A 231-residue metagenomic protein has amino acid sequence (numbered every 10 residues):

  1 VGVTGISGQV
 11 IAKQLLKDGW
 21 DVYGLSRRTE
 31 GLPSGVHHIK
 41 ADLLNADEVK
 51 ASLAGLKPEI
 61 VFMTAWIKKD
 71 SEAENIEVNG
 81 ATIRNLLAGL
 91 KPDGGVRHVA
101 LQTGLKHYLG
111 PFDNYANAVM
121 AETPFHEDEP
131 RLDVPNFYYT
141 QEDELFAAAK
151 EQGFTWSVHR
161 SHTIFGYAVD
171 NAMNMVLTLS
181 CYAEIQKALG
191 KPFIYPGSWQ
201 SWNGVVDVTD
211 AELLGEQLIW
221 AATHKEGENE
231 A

Functional and structural regions predicted by a protein language model:
V1, L25, T64, V99-G104 (+1 more regions): SDR active-site strand-loop-helix element
V1-W20: N-terminal Rossmann NAD(P)H-binding glycine-rich loop of SDR-like oxidoreductase domains
W20-G31: Conserved glycine-rich Rossmann-like NAD(P)H-binding loop of the short-chain dehydrogenase/reductase
E30-L32, H37-A88: NAD(P)H-binding glycine-rich loop region in Rossmannoid oxidoreductase-like domains and their noncatalytic homologs
A81-F137: Conserved Rossmann-fold NAD(P)-dependent oxidoreductase catalytic core, especially the SDR/UDP-sugar
D128-H162, Y167: Active-site Tyr-X1-5-Lys
Q152-V206, A211-E216: NAD(P)-dependent short-chain dehydrogenase/reductase
T163, E226-A231: A recurrent short beta-strand within the Rossmann-like NAD(P)-dependent oxidoreductase core
